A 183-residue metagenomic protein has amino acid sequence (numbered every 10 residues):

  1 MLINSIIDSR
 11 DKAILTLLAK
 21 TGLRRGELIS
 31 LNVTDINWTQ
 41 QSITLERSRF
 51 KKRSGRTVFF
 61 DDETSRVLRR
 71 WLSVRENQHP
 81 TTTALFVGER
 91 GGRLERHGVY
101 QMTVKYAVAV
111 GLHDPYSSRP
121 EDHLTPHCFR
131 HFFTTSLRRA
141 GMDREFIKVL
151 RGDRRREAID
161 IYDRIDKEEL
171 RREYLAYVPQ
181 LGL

Functional and structural regions predicted by a protein language model:
M1-R25, F50-S54: Basic, Lys/Arg- and aromatic-enriched nucleic-acid-binding interface segment
N4, Y100-E145, V149: Short, basic (Lys/Arg/His-rich) helix/loop patches that form interaction surfaces in the mid-to-C-terminal regions
G26, S30-R70, E157: Conserved tyrosine-mediated DNA breakage-rejoining catalytic core shared by Y-recombinases
I36-W38, E95, H123, M142-Y162: Short, polar N-cap/turn motifs at the start of nucleic acid-interacting alpha helices
R49, R151-A176: Catalytic-site neighborhood detector that most strongly recognizes the C-terminal catalytic loop/helix of tyrosine
F50-R70, T81-K105, T125: C-terminal catalytic core of Y-nucleophile DNA break-rejoin enzymes
A176-L183: C-terminal secondary-structure termini that scaffold catalytic or DNA-interacting sites
